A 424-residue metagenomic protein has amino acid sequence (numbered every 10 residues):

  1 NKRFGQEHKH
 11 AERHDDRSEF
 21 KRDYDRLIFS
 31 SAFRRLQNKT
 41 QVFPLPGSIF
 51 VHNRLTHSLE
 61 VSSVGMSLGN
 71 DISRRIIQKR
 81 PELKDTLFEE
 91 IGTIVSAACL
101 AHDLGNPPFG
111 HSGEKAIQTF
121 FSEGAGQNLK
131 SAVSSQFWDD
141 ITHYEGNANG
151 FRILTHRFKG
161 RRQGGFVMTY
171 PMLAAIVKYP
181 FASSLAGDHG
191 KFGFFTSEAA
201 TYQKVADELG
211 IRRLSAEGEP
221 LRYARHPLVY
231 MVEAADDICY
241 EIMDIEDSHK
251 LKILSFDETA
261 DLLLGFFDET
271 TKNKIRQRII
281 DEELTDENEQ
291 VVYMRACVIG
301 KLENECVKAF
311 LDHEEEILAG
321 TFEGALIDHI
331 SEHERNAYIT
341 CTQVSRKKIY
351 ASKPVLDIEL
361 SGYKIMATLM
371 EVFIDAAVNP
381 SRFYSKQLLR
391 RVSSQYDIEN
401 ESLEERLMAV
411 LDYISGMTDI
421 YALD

Functional and structural regions predicted by a protein language model:
N1-D16, I28-K39, S48, L59 (+4 more regions): Sequence-structural signature of the catalytic-core scaffold of metal-dependent phosphohydrolases that act on
K21-R34, I330-N336: Acidic, low-complexity proline/glycine-rich segments
K39-I49, V344-I349: A short small-residue
H52-L55: Low-complexity, highly charged intrinsically disordered N-terminal segments that act as targeting/localization
E60, Y230, A234-D237, V298 (+6 more regions): Charged, amphipathic alpha-helical oligomerization/scaffolding segments
N70, T155, Y240-M243, D247 (+4 more regions): Charged/polar positions within long, soluble alpha-helices
L311-S393: Substrate-recognition/cap regions that form aromatic- and gly/pro-loop-enriched pockets for small-molecule ligands
K386-D424: C-terminal amphipathic alpha-helical interaction region
